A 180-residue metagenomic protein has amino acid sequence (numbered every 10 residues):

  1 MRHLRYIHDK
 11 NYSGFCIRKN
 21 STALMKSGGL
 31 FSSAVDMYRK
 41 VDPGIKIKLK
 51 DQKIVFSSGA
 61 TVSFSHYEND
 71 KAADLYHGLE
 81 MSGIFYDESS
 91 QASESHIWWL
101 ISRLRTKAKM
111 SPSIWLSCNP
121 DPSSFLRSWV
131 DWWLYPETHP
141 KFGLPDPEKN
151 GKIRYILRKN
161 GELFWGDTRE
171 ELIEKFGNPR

Functional and structural regions predicted by a protein language model:
M1-R180: Phosphate/NTP-binding elements of NTP-utilizing enzymes
